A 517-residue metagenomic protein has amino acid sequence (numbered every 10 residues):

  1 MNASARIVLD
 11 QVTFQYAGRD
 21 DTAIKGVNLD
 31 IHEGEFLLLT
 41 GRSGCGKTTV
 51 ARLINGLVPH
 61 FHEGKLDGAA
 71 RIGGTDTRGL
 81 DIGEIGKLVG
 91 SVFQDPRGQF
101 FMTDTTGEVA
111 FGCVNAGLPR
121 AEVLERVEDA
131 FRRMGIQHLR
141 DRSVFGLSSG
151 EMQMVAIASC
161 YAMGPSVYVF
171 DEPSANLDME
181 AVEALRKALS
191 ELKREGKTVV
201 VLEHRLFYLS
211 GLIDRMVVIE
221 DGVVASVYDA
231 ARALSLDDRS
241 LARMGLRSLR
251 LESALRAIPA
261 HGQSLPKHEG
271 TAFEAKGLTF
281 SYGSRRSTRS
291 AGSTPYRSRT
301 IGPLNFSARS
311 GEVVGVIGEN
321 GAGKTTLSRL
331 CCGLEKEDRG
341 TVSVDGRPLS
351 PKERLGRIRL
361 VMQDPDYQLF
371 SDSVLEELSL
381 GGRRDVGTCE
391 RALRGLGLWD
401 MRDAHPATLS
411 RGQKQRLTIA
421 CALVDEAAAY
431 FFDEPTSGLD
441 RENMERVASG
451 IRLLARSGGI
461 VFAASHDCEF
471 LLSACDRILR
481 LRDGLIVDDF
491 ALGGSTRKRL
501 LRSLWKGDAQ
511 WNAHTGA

Functional and structural regions predicted by a protein language model:
T40-R42, I317-E319: The feature captures the beta-strand-to-loop junction immediately N-terminal to the Walker
N55, C332: Helix-to-loop junction immediately C-terminal to a conserved catalytic motif
A121-L139, V386-M401: Conserved ABC ATPase "signature" region
S143-L147, E151, H405-L409: Conserved ABC ATPase signature
Y168-D171, Y430-D433: Catalytic Walker B motif of ABC-type/P-loop ATPase nucleotide-binding domains
D178, D440: ABC-family nucleotide-binding domains
E203-H204, S465-H466: H-loop/switch region of ABC-family ATPase nucleotide-binding domains
